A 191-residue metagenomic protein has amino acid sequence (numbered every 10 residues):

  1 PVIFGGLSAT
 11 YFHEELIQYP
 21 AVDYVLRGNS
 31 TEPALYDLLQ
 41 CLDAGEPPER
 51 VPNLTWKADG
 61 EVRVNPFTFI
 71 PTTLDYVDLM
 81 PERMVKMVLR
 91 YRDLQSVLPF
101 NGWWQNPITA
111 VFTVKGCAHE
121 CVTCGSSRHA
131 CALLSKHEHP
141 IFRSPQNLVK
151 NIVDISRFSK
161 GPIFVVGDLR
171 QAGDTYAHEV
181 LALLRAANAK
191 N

Functional and structural regions predicted by a protein language model:
P1-T73: Glycine-rich beta-alpha loop elements in corrinoid/cobalamin-binding modules across cobalamin-dependent enzymes
G5, M80-P81: Flavin-dependent oxidoreductase catalytic cores
Q18, D37-Q40, L79, A182 (+1 more regions): Charged/polar, solvent-exposed surface patches and flexible loops
T68-T72, P81-V88: Conserved NTP-donor binding/palm subdomain of two-metal-ion nucleotidyltransferases/polymerases, i.e., the charged
R83-N191: Radical SAM [4Fe-4S] cluster-binding motif and immediate context
